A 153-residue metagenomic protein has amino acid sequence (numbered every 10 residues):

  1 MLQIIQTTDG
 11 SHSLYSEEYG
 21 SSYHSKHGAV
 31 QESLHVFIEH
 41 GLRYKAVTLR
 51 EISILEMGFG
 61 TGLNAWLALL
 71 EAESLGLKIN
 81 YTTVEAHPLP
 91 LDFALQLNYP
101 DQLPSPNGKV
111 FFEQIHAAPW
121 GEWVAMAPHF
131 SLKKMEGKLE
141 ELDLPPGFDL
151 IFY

Functional and structural regions predicted by a protein language model:
M1-I52, L69-L103: Rossmann-like AdoMet
L55, T82-V84, K133-M135: Hydrophobic/aromatic beta-strand patches that form the interior of the parallel beta-sheet core in alpha/beta enzyme
G58: Conserved glycine-centered beta->alpha loop in an early N-terminal alpha/beta scaffold
G62-W66: Glycine-rich SAM-binding Motif I of class I
F93-P145: S-adenosyl-L-methionine
F152: A conserved beta-strand element that flanks and buttresses the S-adenosyl-L-methionine
